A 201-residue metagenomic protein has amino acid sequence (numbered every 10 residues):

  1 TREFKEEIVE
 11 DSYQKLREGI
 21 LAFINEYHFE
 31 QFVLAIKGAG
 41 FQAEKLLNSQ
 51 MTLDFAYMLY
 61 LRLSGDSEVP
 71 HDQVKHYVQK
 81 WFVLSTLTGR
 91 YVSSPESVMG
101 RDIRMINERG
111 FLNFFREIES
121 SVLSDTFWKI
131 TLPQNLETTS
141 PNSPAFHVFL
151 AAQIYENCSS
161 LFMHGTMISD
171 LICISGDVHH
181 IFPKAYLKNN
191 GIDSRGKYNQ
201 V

Functional and structural regions predicted by a protein language model:
T1-T131: A cross-family structural signal marking well-folded subdomains
K45-L47, M167-D170, S194-N199: A general structural signal for short secondary-structure junctions and capping/turn motifs
L63, A185-N189: Short regulatory "switch" loops immediately downstream of catalytic or recognition motifs within protein catalytic
T86-Y186: Intrinsically disordered, low-complexity N-proximal targeting/linker segments that flank membranes
G176, K188-V201: Short beta-strand-alpha-helix junction that forms the catalytic/metal-binding core of metal-dependent nuclease domains
